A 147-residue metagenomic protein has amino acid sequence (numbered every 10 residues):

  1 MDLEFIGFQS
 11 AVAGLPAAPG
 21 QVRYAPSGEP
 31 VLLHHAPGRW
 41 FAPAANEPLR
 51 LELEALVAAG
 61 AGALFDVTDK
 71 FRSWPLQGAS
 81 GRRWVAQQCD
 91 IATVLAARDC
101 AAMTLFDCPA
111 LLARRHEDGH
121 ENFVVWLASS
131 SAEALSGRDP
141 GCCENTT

Functional and structural regions predicted by a protein language model:
M1-T147: Basic, glycine/lysine-rich polyanion-binding surfaces/domains
